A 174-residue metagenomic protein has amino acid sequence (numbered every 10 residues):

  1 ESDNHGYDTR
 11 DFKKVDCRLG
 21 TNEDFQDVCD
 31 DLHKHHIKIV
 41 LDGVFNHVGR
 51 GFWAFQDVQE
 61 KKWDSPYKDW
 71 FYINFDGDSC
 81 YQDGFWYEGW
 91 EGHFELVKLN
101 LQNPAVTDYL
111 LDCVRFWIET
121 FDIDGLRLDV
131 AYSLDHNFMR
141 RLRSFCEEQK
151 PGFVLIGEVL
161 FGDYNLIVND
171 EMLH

Functional and structural regions predicted by a protein language model:
E1-R115, E119-T120, L142-E148, N165: Substrate-binding/active-site clefts of carbohydrate-active enzymes
I39-L41, L126, L155-G157: Hydrophobic faces of well-ordered beta-strands that scaffold small-molecule active sites in alpha/beta enzyme cores
Q59, C113, E119, D129-H174: Active-site-proximal helices and loops of the catalytic beta/alpha 8
